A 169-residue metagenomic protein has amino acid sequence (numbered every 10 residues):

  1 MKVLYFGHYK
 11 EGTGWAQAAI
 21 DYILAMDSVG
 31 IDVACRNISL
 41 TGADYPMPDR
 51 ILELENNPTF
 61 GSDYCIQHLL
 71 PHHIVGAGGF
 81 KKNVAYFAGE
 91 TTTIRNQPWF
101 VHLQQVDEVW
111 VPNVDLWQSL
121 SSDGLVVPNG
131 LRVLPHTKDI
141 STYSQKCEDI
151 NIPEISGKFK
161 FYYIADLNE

Functional and structural regions predicted by a protein language model:
M1, Y64, F159: Alpha/beta-hydrolase fold active-site loops
M1-L40: N-terminal subdomain of nucleotide-sugar transferases
L4, P153-E169: Conserved donor-binding/catalytic core segment of Leloir-type glycosyltransferases
L4-F6, L24, N37-S122: Extended catalytic core of nucleotide-activated donor transferases of GT-like folds
H8-Y9, A88-E90, H136, Y163-E169: Conserved donor-binding loops in enzymes that form glycosidic bonds
P98, R132, T137-K158: Acidic anion/phosphate-binding donor-loop and adjacent secondary structure in glycosyltransferase catalytic cores
W117-D139: Helix-loop-beta element that forms the nucleotide-linked donor phosphate-binding surface in glycosyltransferases
